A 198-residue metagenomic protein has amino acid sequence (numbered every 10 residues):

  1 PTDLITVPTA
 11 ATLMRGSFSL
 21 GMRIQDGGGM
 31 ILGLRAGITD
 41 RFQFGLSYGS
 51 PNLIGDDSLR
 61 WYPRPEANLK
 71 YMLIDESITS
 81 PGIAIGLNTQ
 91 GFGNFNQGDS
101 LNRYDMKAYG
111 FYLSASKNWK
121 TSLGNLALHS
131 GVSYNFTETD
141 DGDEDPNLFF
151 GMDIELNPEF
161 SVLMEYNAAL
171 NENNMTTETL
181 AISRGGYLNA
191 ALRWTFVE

Functional and structural regions predicted by a protein language model:
P1-L126, S133-T137, E155-S161, E165-E198: Transmembrane beta-barrel domains of Gram-negative outer membranes and organellar outer membranes
D143-E144: Glycine- and Gly-Pro-enriched alpha-helical subdomains that act as flexible, kink-prone "lid/hinge" or packing modules
